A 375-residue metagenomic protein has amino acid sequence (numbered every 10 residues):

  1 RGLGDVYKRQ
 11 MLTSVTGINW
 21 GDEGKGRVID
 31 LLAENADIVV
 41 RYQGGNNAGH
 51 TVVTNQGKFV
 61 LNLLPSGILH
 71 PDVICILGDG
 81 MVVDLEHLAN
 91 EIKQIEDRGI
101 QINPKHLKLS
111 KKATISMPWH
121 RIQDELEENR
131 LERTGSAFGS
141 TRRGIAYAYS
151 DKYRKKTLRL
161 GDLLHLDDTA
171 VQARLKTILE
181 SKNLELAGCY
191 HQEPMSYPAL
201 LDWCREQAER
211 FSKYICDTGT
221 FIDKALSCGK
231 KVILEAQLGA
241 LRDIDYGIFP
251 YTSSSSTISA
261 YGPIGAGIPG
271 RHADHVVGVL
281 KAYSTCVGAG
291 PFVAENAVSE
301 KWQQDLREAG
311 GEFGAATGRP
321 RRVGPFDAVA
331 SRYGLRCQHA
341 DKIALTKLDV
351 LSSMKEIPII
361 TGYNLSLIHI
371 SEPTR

Functional and structural regions predicted by a protein language model:
R1-Y7, E372-T374: Short, small-residue-biased leader/transition segments that mark boundaries at the very start of proteins
R9-T13, E34-D37, N47-A48, N55-F59 (+9 more regions): Short coil/turn connectors at secondary-structure junctions
M11-G44: N-terminal phosphate-binding or glycine-rich loops at protein starts, especially the Walker A/P-loop of NTPases
W20-E23, T114-I115, Q237-A240: Gly/Ser/Thr-rich loops at beta-strand to alpha-helix junctions that form or flank small-molecule/cofactor-binding
E23-R27, A48-G49, A240-I244: Short glycine/serine/threonine-rich phosphate/pyrophosphate-binding segments that cradle anionic phosphate groups
G26-R27, D37, A89-E96, T218-T220 (+1 more regions): Short alpha-helical segments and helix-capping/turn motifs at coil-helix boundaries
Q43-Q192: Glycine-rich nucleotide/cofactor/substrate-binding loop typically near the N-terminus or early in the first domain
P118-I122, L131, G135-G144, A148-K231 (+3 more regions): Catalytic core of tubulin tyrosine ligase-like
